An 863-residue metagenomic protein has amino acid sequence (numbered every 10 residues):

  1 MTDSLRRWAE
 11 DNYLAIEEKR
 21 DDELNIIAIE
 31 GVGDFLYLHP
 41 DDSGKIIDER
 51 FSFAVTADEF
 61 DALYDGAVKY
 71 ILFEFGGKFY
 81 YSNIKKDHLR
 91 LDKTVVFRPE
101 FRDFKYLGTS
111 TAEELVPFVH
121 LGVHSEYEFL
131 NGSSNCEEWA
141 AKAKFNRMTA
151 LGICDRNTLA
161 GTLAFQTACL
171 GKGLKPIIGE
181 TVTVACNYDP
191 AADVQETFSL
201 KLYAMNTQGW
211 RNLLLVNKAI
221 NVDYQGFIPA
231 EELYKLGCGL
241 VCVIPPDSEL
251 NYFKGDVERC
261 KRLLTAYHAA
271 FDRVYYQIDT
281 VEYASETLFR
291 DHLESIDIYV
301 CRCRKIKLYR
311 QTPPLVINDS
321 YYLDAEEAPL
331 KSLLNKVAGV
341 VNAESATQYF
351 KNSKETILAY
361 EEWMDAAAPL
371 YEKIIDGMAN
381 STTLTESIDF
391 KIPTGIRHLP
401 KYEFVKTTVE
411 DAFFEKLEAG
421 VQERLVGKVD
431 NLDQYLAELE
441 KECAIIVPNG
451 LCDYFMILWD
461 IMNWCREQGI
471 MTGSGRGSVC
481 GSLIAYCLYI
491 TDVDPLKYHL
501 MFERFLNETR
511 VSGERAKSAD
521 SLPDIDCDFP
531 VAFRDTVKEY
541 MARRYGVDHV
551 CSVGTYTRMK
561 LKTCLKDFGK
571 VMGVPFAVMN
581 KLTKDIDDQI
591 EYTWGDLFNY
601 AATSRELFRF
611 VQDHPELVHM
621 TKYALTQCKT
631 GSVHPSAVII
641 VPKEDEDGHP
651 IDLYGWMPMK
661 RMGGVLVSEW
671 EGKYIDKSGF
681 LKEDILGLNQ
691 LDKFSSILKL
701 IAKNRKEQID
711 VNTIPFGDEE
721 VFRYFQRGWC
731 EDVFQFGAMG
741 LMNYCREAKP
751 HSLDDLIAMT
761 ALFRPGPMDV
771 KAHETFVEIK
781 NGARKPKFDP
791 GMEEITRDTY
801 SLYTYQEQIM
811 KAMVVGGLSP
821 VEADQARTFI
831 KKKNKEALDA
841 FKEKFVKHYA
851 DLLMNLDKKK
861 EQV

Functional and structural regions predicted by a protein language model:
T2-Y37, D92-V863: Alpha-helical scaffold/interaction cores of sigma-54-like transcription cofactors and many family A DNA polymerases
D41-K105, K391-G395: OB-fold single-stranded nucleic acid-binding module
